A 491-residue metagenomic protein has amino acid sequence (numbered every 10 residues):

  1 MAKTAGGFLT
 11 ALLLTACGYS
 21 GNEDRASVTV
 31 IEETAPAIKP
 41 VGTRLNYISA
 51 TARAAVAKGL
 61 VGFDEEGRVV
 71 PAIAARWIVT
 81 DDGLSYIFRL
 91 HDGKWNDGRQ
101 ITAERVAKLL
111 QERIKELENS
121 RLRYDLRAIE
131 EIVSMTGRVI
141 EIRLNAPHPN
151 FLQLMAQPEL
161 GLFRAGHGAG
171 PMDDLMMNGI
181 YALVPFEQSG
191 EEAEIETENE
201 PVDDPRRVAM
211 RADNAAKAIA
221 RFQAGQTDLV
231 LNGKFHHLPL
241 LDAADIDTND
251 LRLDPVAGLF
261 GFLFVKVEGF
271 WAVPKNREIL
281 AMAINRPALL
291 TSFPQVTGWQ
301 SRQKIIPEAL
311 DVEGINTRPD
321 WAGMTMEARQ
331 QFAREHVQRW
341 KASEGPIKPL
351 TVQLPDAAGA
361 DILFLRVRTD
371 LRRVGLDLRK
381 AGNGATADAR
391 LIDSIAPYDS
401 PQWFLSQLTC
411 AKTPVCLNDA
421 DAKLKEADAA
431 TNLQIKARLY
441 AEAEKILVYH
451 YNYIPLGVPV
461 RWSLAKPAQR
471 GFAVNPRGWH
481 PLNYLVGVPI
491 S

Functional and structural regions predicted by a protein language model:
I31-D81, Q111, M176: N-terminal lobe/hinge region of extracytoplasmic solute-binding protein
I87, R121-H167: Surface-exposed binding/hinge segments that line and control ligand-binding clefts or catalytic entry sites
P147-V208, A215-A216: Gly/Pro-rich hinge or "lid" segments in bacterial periplasmic/extracellular proteins
V184-E198, V208-V267, D393-I395: Extracellular/periplasmic solute-recognition and catalytic clefts
V267, W271-V312, L363, L447-N452: Periplasmic-binding protein-like
T297-W340, A357-D361: Structural transition elements
R379-K380, F404-A468, S491: Extracytoplasmic/peripheral linker and loop segments enriched in polar/acidic and small residues with frequent Thr/Pro
A465-S491: Long beta-strand-rich cores associated with HINT superfamily self-processing modules
